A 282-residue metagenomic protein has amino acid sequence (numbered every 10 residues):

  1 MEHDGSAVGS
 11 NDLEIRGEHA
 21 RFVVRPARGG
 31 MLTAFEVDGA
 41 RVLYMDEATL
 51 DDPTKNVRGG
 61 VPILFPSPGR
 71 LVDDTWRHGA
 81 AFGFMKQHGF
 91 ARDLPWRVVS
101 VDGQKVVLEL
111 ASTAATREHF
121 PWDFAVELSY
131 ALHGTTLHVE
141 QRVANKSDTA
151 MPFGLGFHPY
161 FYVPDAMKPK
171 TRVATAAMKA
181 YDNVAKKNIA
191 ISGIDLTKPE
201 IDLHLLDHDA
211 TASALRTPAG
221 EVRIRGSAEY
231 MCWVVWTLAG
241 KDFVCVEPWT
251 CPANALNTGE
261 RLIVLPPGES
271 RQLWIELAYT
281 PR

Functional and structural regions predicted by a protein language model:
M1-D4, R16, A81-G134: Extended, loop-rich substrate-binding clefts of extracytoplasmic carbohydrate-active enzymes
M1-P62, P66-R77, A210-A228, E269-P281: Beta-strand-rich N-terminal accessory domains
I15, P26, S112-F153, F157-P159 (+1 more regions): Acidic, contiguous internal or C-terminal segments within carbohydrate-active enzymes that form a structured patch used
R21, T75, K105, T136-H138 (+5 more regions): Structural motif
D38, V99-V106, A131-T136, D165-K170 (+2 more regions): A short, structured loop/turn motif at beta-sheet edges
M85-S100, I194-R261, P267: Acidic/His-leaning functional-site neighborhoods
S129-E140, R261-W274: Acidic/histidine-enriched ion/cofactor-binding microenvironments in catalytic or ligand-binding pockets
A150-P152, Y160-E229: Active-site/ligand-binding surface loops and adjacent short beta/alpha elements that line catalytic pockets across
